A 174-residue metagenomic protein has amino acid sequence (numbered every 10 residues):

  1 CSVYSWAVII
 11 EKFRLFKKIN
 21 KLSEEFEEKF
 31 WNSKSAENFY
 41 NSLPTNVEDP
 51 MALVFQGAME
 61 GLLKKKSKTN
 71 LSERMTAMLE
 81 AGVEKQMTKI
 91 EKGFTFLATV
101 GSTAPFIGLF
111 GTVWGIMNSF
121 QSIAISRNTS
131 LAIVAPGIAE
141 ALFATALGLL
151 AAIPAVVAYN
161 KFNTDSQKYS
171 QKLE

Functional and structural regions predicted by a protein language model:
C1-K12: Hydrophobic alpha-helical transmembrane segments
K12, P105-G108, G148: Residue-level detector of functionally special positions within alpha-helical transmembrane segments of multi-pass
K17-G111, I116-S130, V157-E174: Predominantly long cytosolic amphipathic alpha-helical stalk/bundle segments
F94-A98, I138, T145: Short hydrophobic "helix-edge" motifs at membrane interfaces and signal-peptide entry regions
R127-A141: Hydrophobic alpha-helical transmembrane segments and adjacent short intramembrane/lumenal linkers of inner/organellar
A141-A155: Hydrophobic alpha-helical transmembrane segments of polytopic membrane proteins
